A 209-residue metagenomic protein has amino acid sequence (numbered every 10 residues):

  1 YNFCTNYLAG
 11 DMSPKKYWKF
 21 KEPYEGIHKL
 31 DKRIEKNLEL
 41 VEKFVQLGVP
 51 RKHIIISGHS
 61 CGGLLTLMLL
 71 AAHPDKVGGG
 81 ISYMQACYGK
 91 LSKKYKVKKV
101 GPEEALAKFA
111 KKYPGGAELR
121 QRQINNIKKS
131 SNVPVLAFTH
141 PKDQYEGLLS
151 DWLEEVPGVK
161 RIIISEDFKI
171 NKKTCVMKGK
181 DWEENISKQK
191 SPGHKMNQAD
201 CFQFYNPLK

Functional and structural regions predicted by a protein language model:
Y1-T5, H53-S57, G79-Y83, V135-F138 (+1 more regions): Structural recognition of the beta-strand scaffold that forms the well-ordered cores of secreted hydrolase catalytic
C4-D31: Cap/lid segment of the alpha/beta-hydrolase catalytic domain
Y7-D11, S60-L64, A86-G89, P141-Y145 (+1 more regions): Solvent-exposed loop/turn segments at secondary-structure junctions within structured extracellular/periplasmic domains
K21-G48: Alpha/beta-hydrolase active-site loop
I27-I34, H59, G63, G116 (+1 more regions): Solvent-exposed, acidic/flexible segments
K43, L47, K52-V100: Primarily recognizes the serine-hydrolase "nucleophile elbow" in alpha/beta-hydrolase and SGNH/GDSL folds
C87-I164: The feature captures the conserved acid-bearing segment of alpha/beta-hydrolase catalytic domains
P157-K209: C-terminal catalytic histidine-bearing segment of alpha/beta-hydrolase fold enzymes
